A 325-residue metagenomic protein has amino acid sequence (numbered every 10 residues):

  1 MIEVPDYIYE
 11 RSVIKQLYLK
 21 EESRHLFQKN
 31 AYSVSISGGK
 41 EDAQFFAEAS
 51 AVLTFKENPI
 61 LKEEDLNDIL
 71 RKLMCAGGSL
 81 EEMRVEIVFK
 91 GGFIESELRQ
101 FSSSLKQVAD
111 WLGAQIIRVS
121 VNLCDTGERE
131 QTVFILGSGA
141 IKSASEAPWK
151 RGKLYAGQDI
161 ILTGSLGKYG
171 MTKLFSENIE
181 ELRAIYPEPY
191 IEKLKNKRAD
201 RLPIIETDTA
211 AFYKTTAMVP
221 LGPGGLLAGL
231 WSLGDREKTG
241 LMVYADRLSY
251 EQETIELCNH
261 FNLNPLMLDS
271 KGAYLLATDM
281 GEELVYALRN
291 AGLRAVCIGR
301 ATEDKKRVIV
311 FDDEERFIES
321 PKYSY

Functional and structural regions predicted by a protein language model:
M1-Y325: Helix-biased detector of long, well-ordered alpha-helical tracts
